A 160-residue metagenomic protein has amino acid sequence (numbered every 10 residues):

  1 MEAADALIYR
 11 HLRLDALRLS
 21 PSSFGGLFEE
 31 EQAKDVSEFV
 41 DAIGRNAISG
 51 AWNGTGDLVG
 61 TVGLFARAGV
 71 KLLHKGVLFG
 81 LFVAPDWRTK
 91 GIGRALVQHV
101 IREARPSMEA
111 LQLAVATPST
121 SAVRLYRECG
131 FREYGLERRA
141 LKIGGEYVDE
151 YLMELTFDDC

Functional and structural regions predicted by a protein language model:
A3-A4, R10-H11, D15-D86, V97-E103 (+1 more regions): Acetyl-CoA-dependent GNAT
N46, V148-L152: Short hydrophobic/aromatic beta-strand or adjacent loop that forms the aromatic wall/cage of a ligand/substrate-binding
A84-K90, T117-P118: Active-site acidic-Proline motif in GNAT/NAT acetyltransferases
G93, V97, P118-A122, R139-G144: Short glycine/proline-centered loop/turn elements that form peptide/ligand docking sites
V97, A104-V115: Conserved GNAT acetyl-CoA-binding A-motif
Q112-A116, R127, R132-V148: Conserved catalytic-core motifs of GNAT/GCN5-like acyltransferases
